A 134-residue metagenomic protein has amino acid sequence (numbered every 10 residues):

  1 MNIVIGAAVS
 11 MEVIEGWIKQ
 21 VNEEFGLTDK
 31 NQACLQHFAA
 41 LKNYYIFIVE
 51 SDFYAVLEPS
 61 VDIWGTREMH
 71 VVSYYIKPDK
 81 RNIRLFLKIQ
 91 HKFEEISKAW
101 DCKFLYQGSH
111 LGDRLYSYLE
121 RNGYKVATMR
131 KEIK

Functional and structural regions predicted by a protein language model:
M1-N31: Short amphipathic alpha-helix that is part of the acyltransferase structural core
I3-V4, N122-A127: Short secondary-structure junctions
T28-F47, Y54-G65: A conserved beta-strand-loop-helix scaffold within acyl/acetyltransferase catalytic domains
N43-Y45, R121-Y124: Short glycine-aromatic motifs
D52-F53, T128: A structural microfeature
S60-D62, I76-D79, K134: Short coil/turn motifs at secondary-structure junctions
T66-G123: Acyl-donor binding region in acyl/amide transferases
G108-S109, K125-K134: Conserved catalytic-core motifs of GNAT/GCN5-like acyltransferases
